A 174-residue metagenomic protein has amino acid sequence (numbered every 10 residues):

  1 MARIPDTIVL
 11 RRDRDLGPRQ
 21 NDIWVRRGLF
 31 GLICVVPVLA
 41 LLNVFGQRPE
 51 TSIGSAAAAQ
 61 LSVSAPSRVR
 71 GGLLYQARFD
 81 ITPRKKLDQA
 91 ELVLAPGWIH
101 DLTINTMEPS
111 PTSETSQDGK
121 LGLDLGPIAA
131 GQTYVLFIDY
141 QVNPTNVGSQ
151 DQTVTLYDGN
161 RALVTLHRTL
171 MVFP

Functional and structural regions predicted by a protein language model:
A2-I4, R12-A56: A eukaryote-biased signal for short, well-structured alpha-helical docking elements
A57-P96: Short extracytoplasmic
I81-P83, Y140, L156: Hydrophobic beta-strand positions in extracellular immunoglobulin-like domains
G97-E114, R161-A162: Short aromatic-acidic-glycine turn motif
Q117-G131: Extracellular adhesion/glycan-binding regions together with long Ser/Thr- and acidic-residue-rich low-complexity tracts
A129-V147: Low-complexity, intrinsically disordered segments enriched in Ser/Thr together with acidic residues
N146-N160: Serine/threonine-enriched low-complexity regions used as flexible
T169-P174: Short beta-strand edge segments in extracellular beta-sheet folds
